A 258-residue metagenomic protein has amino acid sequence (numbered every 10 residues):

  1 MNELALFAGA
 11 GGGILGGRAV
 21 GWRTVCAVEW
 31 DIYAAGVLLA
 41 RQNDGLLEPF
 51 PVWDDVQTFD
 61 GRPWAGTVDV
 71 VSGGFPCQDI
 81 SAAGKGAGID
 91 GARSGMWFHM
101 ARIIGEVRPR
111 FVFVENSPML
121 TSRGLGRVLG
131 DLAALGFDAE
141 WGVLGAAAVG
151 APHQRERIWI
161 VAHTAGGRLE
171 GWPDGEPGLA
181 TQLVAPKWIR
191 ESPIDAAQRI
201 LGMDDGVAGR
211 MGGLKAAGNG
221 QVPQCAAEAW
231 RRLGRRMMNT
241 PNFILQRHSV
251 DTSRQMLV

Functional and structural regions predicted by a protein language model:
M1-L4, T24, P49-F50, D69 (+2 more regions): The start of beta-strands in P-loop NTPase/AAA+ ATPase cores
E3-Q57: SAM cofactor-binding core of SAM-dependent methyltransferases, primarily the Rossmann-like beta-alpha-beta module
G13, G17, A226-L233: Buried hydrophobic packing segments
V20, G45, E106-V107, R236: Alpha-helix C-cap/termination motif
A27, W53, S72, F113-V114: Generic enzyme active-site microenvironment
F59-V70, Q78-C225, N239-V258: Class I S-adenosyl-L-methionine
F75: Glycine-rich, N-terminal phosphate-binding loop of Rossmann-like dinucleotide-binding domains
